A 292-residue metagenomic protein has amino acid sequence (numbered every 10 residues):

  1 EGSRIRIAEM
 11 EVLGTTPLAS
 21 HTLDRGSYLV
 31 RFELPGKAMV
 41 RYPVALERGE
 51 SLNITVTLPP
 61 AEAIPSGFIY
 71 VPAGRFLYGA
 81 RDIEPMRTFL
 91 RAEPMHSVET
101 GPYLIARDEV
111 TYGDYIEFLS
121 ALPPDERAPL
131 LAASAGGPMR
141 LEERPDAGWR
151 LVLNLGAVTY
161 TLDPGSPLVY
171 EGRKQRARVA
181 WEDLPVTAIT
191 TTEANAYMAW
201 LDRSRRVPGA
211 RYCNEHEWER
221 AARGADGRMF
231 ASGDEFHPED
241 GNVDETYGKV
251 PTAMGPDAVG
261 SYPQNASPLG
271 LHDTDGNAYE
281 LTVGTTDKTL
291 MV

Functional and structural regions predicted by a protein language model:
E1-R75, A80, E84-H96, G101: Short loop/turn and low-complexity linker motifs enriched in small/turn-promoting residues
H21, E33, G101, A106-D108 (+3 more regions): Surface-exposed loop and edge beta-strand positions of immunoglobulin-like domains
V71, L77, G156, V169-V292: Functional-site microenvironments in short loops/helix caps that host divalent-cation chemistry
L77-R87, Y112-D114, E126-R127, T289: Short, solvent-exposed loop/turn elements at domain surfaces
H96, G101-Y103, E182, G255: Short amphipathic alpha-helical segments
Y103, V110, E117-A132, L201-P208: Short capping motifs at secondary-structure boundaries
A128-R173: Core domains of carbohydrate- and sulfate-ester-processing enzymes
